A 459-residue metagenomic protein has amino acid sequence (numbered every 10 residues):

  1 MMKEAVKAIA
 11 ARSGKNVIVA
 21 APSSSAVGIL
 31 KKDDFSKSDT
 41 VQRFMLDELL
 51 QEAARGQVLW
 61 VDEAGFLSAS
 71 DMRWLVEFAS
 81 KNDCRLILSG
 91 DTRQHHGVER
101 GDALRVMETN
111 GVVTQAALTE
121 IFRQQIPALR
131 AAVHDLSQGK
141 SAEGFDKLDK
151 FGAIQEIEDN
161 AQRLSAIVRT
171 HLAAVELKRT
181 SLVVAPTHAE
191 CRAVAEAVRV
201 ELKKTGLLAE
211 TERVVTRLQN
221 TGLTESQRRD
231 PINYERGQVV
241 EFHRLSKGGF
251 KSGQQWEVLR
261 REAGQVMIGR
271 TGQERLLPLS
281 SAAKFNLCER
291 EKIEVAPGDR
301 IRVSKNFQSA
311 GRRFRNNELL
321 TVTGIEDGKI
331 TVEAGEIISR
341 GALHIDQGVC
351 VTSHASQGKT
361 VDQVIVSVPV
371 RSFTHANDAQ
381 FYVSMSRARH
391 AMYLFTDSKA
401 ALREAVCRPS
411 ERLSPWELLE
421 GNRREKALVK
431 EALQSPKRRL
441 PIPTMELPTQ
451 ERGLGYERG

Functional and structural regions predicted by a protein language model:
M1-D149, T205: ASCE P-loop NTPase helicase motor core
S23, T187, G358: Short, conserved phosphate/pyrophosphate- and ester-handling motifs at nucleotide-, phospho-/glycolipid
S24, V41-L49, V215-L223, H354-A355: Conserved helicase motor
E63-L67, T92-R93, N306, S356 (+2 more regions): Conserved Walker B
K81, S89-N316, T321-I325, V406 (+2 more regions): Conserved helicase motor core of P-loop NTPases
D91, G311, C350-D362, V383-R387: SF2 helicase motor core recognition
G144-D149, V322, G348, Q363 (+1 more regions): Helicase C-terminal subdomain and adjacent C-terminal extension
